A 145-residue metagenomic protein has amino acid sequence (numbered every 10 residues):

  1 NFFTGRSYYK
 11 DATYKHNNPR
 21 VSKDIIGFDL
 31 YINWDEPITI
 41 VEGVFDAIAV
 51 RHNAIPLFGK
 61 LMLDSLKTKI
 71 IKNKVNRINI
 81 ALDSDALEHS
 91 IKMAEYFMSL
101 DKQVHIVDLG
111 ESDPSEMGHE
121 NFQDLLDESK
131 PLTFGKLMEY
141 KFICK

Functional and structural regions predicted by a protein language model:
N1-R77: Phosphate-handling DNA/RNA-contact segment within nucleic-acid enzymes
I40, I71, N76-A81, I91-K145: Replication-associated primase and helicase/ATPase modules
V50-R51, S90-K92: Short glycine-/acidic-enriched loop or helix-start segments at secondary-structure transitions that form or flank
L61-L63, L82-I91: Acidic, metal-coordinating catalytic cores used for nucleic-acid/nucleotide bond scission and strand-transfer chemistry
